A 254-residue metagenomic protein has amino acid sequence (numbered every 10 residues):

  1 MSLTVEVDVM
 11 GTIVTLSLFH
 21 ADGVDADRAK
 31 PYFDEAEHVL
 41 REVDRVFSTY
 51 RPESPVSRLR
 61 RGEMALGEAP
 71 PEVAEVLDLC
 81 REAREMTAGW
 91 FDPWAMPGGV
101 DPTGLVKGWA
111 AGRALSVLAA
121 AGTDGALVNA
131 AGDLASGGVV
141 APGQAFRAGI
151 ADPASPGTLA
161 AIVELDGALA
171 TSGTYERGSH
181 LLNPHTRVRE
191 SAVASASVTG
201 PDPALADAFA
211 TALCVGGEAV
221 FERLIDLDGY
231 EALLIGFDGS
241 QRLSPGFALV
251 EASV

Functional and structural regions predicted by a protein language model:
M1-V254: Mature catalytic core of soluble alpha/beta enzymes
